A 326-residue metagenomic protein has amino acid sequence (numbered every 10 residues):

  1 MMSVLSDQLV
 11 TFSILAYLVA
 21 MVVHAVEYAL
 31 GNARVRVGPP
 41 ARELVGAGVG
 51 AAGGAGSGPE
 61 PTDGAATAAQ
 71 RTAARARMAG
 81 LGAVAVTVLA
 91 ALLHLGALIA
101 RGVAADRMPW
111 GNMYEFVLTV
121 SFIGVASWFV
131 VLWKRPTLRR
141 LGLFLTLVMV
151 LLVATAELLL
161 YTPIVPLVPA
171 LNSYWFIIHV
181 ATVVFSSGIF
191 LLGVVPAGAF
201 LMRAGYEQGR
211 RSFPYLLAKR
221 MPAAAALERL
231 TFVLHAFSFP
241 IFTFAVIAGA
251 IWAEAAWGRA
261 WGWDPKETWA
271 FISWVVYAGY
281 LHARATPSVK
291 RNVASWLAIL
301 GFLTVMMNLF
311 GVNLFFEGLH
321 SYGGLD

Functional and structural regions predicted by a protein language model:
M1-D326: Polytopic transmembrane helical bundles with strong interfacial aromatic enrichment
